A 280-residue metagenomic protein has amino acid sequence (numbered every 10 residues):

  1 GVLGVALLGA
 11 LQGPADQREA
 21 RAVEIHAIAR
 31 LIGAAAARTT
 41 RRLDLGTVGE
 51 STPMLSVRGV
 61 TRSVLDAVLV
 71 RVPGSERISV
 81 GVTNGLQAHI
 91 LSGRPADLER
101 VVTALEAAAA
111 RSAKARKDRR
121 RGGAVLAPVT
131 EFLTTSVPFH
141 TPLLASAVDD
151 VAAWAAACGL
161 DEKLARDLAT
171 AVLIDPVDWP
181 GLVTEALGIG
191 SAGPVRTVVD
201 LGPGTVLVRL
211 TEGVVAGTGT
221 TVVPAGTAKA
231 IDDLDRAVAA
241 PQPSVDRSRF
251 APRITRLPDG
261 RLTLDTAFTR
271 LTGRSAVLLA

Functional and structural regions predicted by a protein language model:
G1-A6: Glycine-rich nucleophile elbow surrounding the catalytic serine of serine-hydrolase chemistry
L7-Q12, L210-V214: Hydrophobic residues on the short alpha-helix immediately C-terminal to a glycine-rich phosphate/catalytic loop
G9-D167, A171-V172: Alpha/beta catalytic cores of group-transfer enzymes, especially the acyltransferase/condensing modules of polyketide
P138, P142-L279: Acyltransferase/transacylase module recognition
